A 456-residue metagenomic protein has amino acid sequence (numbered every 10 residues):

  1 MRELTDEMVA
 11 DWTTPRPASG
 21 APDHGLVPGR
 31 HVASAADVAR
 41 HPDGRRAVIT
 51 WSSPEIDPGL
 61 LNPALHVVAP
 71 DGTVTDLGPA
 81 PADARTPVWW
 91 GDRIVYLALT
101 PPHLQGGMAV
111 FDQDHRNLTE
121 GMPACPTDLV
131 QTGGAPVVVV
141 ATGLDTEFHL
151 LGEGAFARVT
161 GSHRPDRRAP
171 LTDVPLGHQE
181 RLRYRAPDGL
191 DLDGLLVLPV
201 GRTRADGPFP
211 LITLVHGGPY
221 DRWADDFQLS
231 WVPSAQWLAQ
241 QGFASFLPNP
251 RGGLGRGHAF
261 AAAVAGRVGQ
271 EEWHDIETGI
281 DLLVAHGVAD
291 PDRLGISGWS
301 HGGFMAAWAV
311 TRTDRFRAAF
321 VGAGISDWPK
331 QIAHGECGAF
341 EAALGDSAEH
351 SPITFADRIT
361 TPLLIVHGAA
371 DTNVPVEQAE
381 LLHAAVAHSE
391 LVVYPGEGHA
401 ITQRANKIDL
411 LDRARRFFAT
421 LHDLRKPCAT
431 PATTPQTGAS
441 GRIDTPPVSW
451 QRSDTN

Functional and structural regions predicted by a protein language model:
M1-P208, P219-Q241, D281-A285: Peripheral, non-catalytic segments that deliver or gate enzyme domains
I49, L214, V321: Redox-cofactor binding/interface segments in oxidoreductases and associated redox assembly factors
L211, A239-N249, E390: A fold-wide structural signal in alpha/beta-hydrolase
L211-T213, L364: Conserved beta-strand elements of the Class I
L214-V215, E272: A structured, mid-to-C-terminal "fold-capping" secondary-structure block
V215-G217, H367: The conserved beta1-alpha1 loop
G218-P219, D371: Short glycine-rich anion-binding loops that position phosphate/pyrophosphate groups of nucleotides and phosphorylated
L247-D454: Active-site-proximal cap/loop segments of hydrolase catalytic domains
